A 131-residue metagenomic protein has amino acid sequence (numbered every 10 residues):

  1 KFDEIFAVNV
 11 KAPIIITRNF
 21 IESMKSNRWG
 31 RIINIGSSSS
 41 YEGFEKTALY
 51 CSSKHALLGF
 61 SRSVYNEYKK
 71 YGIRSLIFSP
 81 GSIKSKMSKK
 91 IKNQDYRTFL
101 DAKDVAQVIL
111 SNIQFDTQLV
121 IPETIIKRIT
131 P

Functional and structural regions predicted by a protein language model:
K1-D3: Substrate-binding pocket helix/loop in short-chain dehydrogenase/reductase
T17, S53: Active-site helix of classical SDR
N19-R31: A short helix-coil junction within the Rossmann-fold of NAD(P)-dependent oxidoreductases
S37: Residue(s) in the substrate-gating loop at a strand-loop-helix junction that position the organic substrate next
E42, S63-I73: Active-site-adjacent segment of SDR/Rossmann-fold oxidoreductases
F44-A48: Active-site loop immediately N-terminal to the catalytic Tyr-X3-Lys motif of short-chain dehydrogenase/reductase
I77-F78, Q94-P131: C-terminal helical subdomain
